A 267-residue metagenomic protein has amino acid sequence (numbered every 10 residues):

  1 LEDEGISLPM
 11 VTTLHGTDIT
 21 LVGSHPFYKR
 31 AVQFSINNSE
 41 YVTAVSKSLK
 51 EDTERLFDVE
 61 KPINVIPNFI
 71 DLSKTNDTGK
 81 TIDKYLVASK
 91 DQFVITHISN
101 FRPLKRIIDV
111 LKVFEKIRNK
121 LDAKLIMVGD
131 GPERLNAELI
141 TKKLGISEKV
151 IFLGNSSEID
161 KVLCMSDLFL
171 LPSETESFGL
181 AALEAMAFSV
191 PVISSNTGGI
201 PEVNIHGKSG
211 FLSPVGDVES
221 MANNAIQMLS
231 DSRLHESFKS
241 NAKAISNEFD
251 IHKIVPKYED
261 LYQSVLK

Functional and structural regions predicted by a protein language model:
T43, A88-F114, I126: Conserved donor-binding/catalytic core segment of Leloir-type glycosyltransferases
S48, F69: Carbohydrate-associated surface elements
T75-S89, V94, L234, K257: A short helix/loop element that forms part of the nucleotide-sugar donor recognition site in Leloir-type
E138-G154: Nucleotide-activated donor-binding/catalytic signature segment of Leloir-type glycosyltransferases, i.e., the conserved
N155, E174: Aromatic "clamp/platform" in nucleotide-sugar-dependent glycosyltransferases that forms part of the donor/acceptor
P191-S194, N204: Short hydrophobic beta-strand element within catalytic cores of glycosyltransferases and related nucleotide-activated
H206-G207, F211-V218, Q227-S232: Conserved acidic donor-binding segment of nucleotide-sugar-dependent glycosyltransferases
S220, Q227, L234-E248, K257-D260: A short, well-ordered alpha-helix in the C-terminal region of glycosyltransferases
